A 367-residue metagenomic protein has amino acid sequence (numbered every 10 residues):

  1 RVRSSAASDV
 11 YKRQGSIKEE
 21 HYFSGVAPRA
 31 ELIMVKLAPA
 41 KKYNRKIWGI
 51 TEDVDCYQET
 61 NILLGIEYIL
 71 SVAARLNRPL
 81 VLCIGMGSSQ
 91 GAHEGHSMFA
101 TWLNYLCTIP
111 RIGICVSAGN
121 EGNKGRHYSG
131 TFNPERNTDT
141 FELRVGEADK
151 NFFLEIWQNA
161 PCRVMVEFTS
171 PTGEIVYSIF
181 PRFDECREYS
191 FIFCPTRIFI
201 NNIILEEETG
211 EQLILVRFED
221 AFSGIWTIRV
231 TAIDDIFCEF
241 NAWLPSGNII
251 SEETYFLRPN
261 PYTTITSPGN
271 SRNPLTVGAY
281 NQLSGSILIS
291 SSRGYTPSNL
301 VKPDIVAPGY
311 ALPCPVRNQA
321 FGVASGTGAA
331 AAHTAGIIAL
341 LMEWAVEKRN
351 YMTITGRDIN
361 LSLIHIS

Functional and structural regions predicted by a protein language model:
R1-Y11, I364-H365: Single conserved hydrophobic/aromatic residue that forms the stacking wall/gate of nucleotide- or nucleobase-binding
S8, K12-A30, E67-L76, R293-N299 (+1 more regions): Flexible, small-residue-rich helix->loop connector segments that border functional cores
K12-R13, K41, W48-D53, Y57-V81 (+1 more regions): Substrate-binding/charge-relay-adjacent region of secreted/lumenal peptidase catalytic domains
E31-V35, L80-I84, G113-V116, L275-G278 (+1 more regions): Structural recognition of the beta-strand scaffold that forms the well-ordered cores of secreted hydrolase catalytic
I33-A40, L70-R78, L154, R163-M165 (+2 more regions): Hydrolase catalytic cores
I66-E94, S117, V346: Short acidic, glycine-rich surface-loop motifs adjacent to enzyme active sites
Q90-A100, S117-N159, E174-F183, E253-R272 (+3 more regions): Active-site-adjacent substrate-recognition loops and nearby beta-strands within hydrolase catalytic domains
M98-R111: Catalytic-core regions built around general acid/base machinery
